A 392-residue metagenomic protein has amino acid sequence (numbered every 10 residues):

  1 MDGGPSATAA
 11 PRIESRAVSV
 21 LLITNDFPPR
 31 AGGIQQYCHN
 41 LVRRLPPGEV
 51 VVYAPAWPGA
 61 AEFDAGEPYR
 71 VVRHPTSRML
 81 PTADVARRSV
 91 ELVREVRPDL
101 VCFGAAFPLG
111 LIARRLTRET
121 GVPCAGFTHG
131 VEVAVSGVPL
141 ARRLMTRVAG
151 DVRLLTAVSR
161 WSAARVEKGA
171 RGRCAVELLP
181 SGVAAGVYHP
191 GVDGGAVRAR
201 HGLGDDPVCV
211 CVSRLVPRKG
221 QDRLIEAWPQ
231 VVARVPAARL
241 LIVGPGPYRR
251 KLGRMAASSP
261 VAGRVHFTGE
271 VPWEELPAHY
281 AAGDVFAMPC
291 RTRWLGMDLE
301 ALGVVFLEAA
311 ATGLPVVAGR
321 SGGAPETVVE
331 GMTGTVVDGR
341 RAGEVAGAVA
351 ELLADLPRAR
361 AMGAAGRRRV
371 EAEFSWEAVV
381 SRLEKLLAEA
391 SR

Functional and structural regions predicted by a protein language model:
L21, T156, L203-K219, I225-P229: Conserved donor-binding/catalytic core segment of Leloir-type glycosyltransferases
W161, G182: Carbohydrate-associated surface elements
H189-L203: A short helix/loop element that forms part of the nucleotide-sugar donor recognition site in Leloir-type
A237, E351, R358-A372: A short, well-ordered alpha-helix in the C-terminal region of glycosyltransferases
R250-P277, V285: Nucleotide-activated donor-binding/catalytic signature segment of Leloir-type glycosyltransferases, i.e., the conserved
E270, A281-L299, L314: Acidic donor-binding loop of glycosyltransferase active sites
F306, A311, P315-A318, V328: Short hydrophobic beta-strand element within catalytic cores of glycosyltransferases and related nucleotide-activated
T327-A342, E351-P357: Conserved acidic donor-binding segment of nucleotide-sugar-dependent glycosyltransferases
